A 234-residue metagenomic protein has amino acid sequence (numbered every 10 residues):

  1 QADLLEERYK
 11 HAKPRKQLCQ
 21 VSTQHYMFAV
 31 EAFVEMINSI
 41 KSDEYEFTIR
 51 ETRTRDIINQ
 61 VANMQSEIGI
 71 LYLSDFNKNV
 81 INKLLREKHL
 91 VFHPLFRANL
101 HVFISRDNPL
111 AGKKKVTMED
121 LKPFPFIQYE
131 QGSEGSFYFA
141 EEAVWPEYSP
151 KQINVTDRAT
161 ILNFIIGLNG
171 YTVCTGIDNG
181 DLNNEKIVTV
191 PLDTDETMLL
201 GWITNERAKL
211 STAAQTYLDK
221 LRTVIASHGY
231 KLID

Functional and structural regions predicted by a protein language model:
Q1-K13: Alpha-helical "hinge/linker" immediately C-terminal to small N-terminal DNA-binding modules
A12-Q60, L210-T212: N-terminal winged-helix
K13, L84-L100, I104-F126: Flexible hinge/capping segments at coil-to-helix
A29-E35, K78, L110, K114 (+4 more regions): Secondary-structure junction motif
V34-S39, R55-L100, I104, V188-T189: Short beta-strand-centered segments that line the small-molecule binding cleft or hinge of alpha/beta clamshell
A62-Q65, Q131-V188: Hydrophobic hinge/microswitch elements
R86-H93, A98, A159-K209: Beta-alpha-beta core module
D107-V116, T194-E196, R207-A214: Short helix-loop capping/hinge motifs at secondary-structure junctions, enriched in acidic/polar residues
